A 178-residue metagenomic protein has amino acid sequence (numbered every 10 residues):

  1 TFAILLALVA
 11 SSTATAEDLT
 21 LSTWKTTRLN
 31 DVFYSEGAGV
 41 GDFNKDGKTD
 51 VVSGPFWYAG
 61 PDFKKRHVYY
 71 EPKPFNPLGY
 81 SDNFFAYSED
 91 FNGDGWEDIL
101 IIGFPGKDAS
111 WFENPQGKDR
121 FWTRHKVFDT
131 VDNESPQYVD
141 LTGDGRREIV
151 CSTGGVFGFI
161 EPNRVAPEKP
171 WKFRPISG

Functional and structural regions predicted by a protein language model:
T1-S11: Bacterial N-terminal signal peptides
A14-G178: Beta-propeller-forming repeat regions
